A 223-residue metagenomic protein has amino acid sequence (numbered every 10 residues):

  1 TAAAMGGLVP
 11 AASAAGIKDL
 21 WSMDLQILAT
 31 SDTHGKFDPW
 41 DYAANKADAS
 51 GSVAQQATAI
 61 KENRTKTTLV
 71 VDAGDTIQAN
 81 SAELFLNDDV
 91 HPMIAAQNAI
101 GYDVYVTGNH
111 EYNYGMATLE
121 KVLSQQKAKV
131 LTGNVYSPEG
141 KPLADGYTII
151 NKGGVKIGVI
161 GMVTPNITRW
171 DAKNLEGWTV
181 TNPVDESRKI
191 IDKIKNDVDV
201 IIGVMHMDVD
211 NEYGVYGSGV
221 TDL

Functional and structural regions predicted by a protein language model:
T1-S13: N-terminal export signals
A14-L223: Acidic, metal/ion-coordinating pockets
